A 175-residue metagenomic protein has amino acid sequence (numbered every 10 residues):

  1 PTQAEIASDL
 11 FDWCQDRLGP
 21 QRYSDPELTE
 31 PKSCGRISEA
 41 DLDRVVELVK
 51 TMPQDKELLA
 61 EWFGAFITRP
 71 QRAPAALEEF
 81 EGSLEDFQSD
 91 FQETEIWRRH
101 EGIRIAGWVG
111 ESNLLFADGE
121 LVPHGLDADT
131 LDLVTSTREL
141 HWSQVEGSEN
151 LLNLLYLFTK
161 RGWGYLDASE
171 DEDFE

Functional and structural regions predicted by a protein language model:
P1-A60: A conserved active-site cap/scaffold subdomain adjacent to cofactor or substrate pockets
Q54-T135, Y156, L166-E175: Acidic, low-complexity/disordered tracts enriched in E/D and polar residues
L133-Q144: Short capping segments at the starts of secondary-structure elements
W142-S148, E170-E172: N-terminal membrane/targeting module of cytochrome P450s
E146-K160: Short amphipathic alpha-helical interaction segments
